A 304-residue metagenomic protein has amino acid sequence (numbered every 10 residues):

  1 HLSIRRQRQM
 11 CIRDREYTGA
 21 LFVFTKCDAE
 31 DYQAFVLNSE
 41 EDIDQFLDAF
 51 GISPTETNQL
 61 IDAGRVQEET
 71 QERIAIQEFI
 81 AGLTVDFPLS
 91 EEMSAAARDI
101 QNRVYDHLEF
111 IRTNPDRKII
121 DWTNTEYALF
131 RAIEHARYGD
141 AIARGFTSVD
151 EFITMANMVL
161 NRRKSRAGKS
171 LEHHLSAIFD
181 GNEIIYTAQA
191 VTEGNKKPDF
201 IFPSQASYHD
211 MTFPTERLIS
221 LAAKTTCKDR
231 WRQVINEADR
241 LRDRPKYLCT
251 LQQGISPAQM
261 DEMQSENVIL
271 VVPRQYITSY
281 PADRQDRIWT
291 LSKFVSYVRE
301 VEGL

Functional and structural regions predicted by a protein language model:
H1-I4, R8, I12: Single conserved hydrophobic/aromatic residue that forms the stacking wall/gate of nucleotide- or nucleobase-binding
T18-A20: Loop/turn positions that initiate beta-strands
D31, V36-I43, Q253-L304: Domain-level recognition of nuclease-like catalytic cores that cleave nucleotide substrates
E40-L83: Short peripheral tails and domain-boundary helices/loops at the edges of structured domains
F79-K169: Interdomain/boundary linker segments immediately adjacent to catalytic/signaling cores
S148-K196: Acidic-basic catalytic patches of nuclease active cores, encompassing PD-(D/E)XK and other metal-cofactor nuclease
F179, F200-T225, V234-N236: Conserved catalytic cores of phosphodiester-cleaving nucleases, focusing on short active-site segments
Q233-R240, Q259-E262: A short acidic, amphipathic alpha-helical/loop segment
